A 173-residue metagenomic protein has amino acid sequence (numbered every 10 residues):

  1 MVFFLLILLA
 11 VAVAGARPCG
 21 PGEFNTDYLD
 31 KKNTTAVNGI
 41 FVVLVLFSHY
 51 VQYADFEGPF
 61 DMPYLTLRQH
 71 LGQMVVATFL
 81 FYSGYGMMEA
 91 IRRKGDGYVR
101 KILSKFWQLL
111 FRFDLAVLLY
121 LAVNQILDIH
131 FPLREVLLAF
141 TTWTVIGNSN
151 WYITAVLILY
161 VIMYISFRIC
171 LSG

Functional and structural regions predicted by a protein language model:
M1-G173: Membrane-cytosol interface segments of multi-pass membrane proteins, especially ER/Golgi lipid-handling enzymes
